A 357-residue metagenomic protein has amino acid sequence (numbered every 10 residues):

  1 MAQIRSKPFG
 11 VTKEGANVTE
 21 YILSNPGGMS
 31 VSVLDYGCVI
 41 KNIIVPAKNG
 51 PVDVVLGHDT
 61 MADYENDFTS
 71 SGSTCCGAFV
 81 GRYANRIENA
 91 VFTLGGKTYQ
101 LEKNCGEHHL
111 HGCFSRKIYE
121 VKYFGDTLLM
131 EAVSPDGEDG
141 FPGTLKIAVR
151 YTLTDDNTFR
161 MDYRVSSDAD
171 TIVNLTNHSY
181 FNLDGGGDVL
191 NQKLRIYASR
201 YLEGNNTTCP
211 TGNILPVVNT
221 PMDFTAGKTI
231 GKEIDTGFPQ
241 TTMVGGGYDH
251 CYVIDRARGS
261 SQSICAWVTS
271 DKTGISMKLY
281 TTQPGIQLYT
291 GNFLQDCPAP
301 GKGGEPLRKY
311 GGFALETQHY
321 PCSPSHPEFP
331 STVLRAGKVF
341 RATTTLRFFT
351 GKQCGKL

Functional and structural regions predicted by a protein language model:
M1-L357: An exposed, glycine/acidic-rich loop-and-rim segment of catalytic or binding clefts
